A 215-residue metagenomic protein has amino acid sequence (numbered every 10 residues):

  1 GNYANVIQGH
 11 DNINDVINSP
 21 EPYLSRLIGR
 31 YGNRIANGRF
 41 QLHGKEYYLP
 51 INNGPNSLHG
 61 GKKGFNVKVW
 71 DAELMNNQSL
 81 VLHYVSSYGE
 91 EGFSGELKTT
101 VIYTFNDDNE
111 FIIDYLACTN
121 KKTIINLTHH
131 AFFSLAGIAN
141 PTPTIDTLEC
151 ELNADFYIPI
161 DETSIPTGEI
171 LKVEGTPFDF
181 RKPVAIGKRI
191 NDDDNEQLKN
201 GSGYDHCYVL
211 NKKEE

Functional and structural regions predicted by a protein language model:
G1-E215: An exposed, glycine/acidic-rich loop-and-rim segment of catalytic or binding clefts
